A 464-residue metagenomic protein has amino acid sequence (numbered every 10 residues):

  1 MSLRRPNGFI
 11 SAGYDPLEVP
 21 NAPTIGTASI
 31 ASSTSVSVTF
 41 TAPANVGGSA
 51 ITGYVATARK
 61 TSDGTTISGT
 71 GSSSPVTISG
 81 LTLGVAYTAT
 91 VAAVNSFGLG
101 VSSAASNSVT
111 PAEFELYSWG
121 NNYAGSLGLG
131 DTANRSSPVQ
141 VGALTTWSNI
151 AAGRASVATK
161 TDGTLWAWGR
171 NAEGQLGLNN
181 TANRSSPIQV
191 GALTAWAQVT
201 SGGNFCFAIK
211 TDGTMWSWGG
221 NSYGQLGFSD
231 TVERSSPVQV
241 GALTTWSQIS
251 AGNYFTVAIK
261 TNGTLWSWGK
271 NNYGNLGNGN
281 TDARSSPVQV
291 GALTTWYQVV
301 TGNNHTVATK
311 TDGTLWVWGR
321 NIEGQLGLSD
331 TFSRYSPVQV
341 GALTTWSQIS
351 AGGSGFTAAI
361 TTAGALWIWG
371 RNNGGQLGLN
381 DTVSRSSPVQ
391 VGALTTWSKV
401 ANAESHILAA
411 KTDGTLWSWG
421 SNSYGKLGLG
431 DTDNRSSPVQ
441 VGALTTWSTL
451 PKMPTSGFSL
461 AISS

Functional and structural regions predicted by a protein language model:
S11-A50, L83, F97-E113: Pro/Thr/Ser/Gly-rich low-complexity, intrinsically disordered linker/stalk tracts
T41-P75, T90, L99-A105: Extracellular low-complexity, O-glycosylation-prone stalks/linkers
Y54-A56, L165, M215, L265 (+3 more regions): Short beta-strand elements bearing conserved aromatic residues within extracellular beta-rich modules
I78-G100: Beta-strand-rich modules
I78-L83, A192, A342, A393: Short, flexible loop/turn segments at beta-strand junctions in immunoglobulin-like and fibronectin type III
N95-V101, Y117-S136, G169-S185, W218-S235 (+4 more regions): Short glycine/serine- and acidic-residue-enriched loop/turn motifs that recur at repeat junctions
T110-A143, W147-I150, A167, A172 (+3 more regions): An edge-strand/N-cap motif at the start of beta-rich repeat modules
S118, A155-A158, A167, F205-A208 (+10 more regions): Conserved core positions of repeat-based scaffolds
